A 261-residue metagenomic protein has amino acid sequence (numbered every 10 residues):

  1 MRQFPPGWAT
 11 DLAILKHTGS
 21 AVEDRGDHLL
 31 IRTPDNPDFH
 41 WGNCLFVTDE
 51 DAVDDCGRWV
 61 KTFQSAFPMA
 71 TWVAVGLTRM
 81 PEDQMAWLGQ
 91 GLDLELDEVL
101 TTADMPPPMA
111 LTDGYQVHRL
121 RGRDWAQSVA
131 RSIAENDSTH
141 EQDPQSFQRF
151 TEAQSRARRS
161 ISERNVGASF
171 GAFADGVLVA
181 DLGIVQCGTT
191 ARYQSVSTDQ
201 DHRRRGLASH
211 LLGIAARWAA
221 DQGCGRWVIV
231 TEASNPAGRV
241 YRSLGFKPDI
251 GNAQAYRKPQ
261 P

Functional and structural regions predicted by a protein language model:
M1-A70, R79-E82: N-terminal charged segments
L15-E23, M69-W72, L94-L96, R159-F170 (+1 more regions): A short helix-loop-beta-strand connector motif used in the catalytic cores of GNAT acetyltransferases and, in some
G26-T33, E95-V99, S169-G171, V177-Q186 (+2 more regions): Conserved beta-strand in the GNAT
A52-V129, D137, Q254-R257: Acyl-donor-binding surface of acyltransferase catalytic domains
C56-F63, S195-T198, R204-D221, S243: Conserved acetyl-CoA-binding loop-helix of GNAT-fold acetyltransferases
P68-R79, A219-E232: Conserved GNAT acetyl-CoA-binding A-motif
P81-L94, R205, S209, A233-G251: Conserved active-site alpha-helix within GNAT-family acetyltransferase domains
D113-A191: Flexible, substrate/cofactor-facing loop regions flanked by secondary structure within enzyme catalytic domains
